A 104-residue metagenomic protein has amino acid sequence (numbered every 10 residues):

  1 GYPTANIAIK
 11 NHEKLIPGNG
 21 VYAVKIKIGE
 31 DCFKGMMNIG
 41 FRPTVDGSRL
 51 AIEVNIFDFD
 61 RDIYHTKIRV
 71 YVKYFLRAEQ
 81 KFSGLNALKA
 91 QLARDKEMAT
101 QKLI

Functional and structural regions predicted by a protein language model:
G1-I104: Phosphate/ribose-recognition catalytic cores of enzymes acting on nucleotide-derived substrates
